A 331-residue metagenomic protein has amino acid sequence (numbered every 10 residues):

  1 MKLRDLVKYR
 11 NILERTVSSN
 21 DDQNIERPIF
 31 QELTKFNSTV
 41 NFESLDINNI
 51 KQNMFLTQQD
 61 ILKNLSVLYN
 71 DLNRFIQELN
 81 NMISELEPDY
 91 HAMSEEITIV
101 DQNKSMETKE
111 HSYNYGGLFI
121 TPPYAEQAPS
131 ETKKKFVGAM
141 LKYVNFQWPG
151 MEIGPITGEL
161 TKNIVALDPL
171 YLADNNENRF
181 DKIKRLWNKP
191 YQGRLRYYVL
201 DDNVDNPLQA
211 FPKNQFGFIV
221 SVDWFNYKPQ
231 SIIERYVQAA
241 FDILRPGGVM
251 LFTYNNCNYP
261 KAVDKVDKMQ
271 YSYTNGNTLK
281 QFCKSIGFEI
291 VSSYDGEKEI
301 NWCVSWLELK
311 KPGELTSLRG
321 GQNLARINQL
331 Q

Functional and structural regions predicted by a protein language model:
K2-Q209, K228-E234, V249-Q331: Class I (Rossmann-like) S-adenosyl-L-methionine-dependent methyltransferase catalytic domain, capturing the SAM-binding
P207-I219: A short acidic, Gly/Pro-enriched loop at the edge of an enzyme's catalytic core that lines a small-molecule cofactor
G217-S231: A short SAM/SAH-binding and catalytic strip from SAM-dependent methyltransferases
E234-P246: A short glycine-rich, Lys/Arg-flanked "PGG" loop and its adjoining helix->strand segment in the class I
